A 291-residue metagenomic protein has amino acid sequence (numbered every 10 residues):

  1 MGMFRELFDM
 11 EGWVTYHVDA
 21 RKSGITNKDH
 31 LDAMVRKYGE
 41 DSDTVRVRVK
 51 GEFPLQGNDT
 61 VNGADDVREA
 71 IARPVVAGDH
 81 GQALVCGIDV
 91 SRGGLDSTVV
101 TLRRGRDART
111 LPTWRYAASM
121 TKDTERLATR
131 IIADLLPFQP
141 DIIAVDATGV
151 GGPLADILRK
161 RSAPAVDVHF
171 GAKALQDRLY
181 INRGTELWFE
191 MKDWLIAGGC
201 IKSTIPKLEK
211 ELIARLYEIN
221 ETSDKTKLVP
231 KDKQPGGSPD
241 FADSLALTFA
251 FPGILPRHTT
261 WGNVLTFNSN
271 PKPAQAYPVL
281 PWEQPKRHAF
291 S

Functional and structural regions predicted by a protein language model:
M1-M3, R104-S223, T266-S291: Mg2+-dependent endonuclease catalytic cores in nucleic-acid-processing enzymes, primarily RNase H-like
M1-Q56, F170-W194: Conserved P-loop NTPase catalytic core
R5-G12, P74-G78, D107: Short, conserved catalytic or adaptor-binding loops enriched in Gly and charged residues
T15-V18, V85-G87, T113, A165-D167: Conserved beta-strand scaffold positions in the cores of enzyme catalytic domains, especially in NTP/NDP-utilizing
A20-I88, L102, E218: ATPase catalytic-site recognition across NTP-hydrolyzing enzymes
G81, R92-V99: Short, flexible loop/turn motifs enriched in small residues
C86-G87, P206-L265: Charge-patterned, long linear interaction tracts outside catalytic cores
T101-R103, L245: Conserved hydrophobic/aromatic positions in well-ordered beta-strands
